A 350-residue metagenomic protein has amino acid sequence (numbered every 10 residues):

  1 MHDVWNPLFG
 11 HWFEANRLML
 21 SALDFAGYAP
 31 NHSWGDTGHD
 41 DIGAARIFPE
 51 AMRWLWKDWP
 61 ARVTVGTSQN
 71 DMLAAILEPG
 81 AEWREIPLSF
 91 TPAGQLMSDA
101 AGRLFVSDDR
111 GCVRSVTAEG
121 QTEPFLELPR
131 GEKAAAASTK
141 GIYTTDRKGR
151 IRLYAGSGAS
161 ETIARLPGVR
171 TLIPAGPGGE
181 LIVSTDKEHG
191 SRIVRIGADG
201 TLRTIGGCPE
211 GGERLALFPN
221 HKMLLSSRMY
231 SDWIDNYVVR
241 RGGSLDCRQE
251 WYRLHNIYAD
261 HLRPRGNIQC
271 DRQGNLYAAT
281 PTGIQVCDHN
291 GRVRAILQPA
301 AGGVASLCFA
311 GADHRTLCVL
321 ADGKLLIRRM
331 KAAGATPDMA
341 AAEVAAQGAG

Functional and structural regions predicted by a protein language model:
M1-V65: Non-catalytic cap/lid and distal C-terminal segments of serine-dependent acyl enzymes
V63-E82, T185, G243-L245, T336-D338 (+1 more regions): Blade/loop signatures of beta-propeller domains
S68-M72, A81-G111: Beta-strand-rich domains and repeat architectures in extracellular enzymes and scaffolds, especially beta-propellers
E82-L88, Q121-E127, A159-A164, T201-G207 (+2 more regions): A short beta-strand motif characteristic of beta-propeller blades
S89-R103, P129-D146, R165-R192, I205-S226 (+3 more regions): Beta-rich, blade/repeat-based domains predominating in secreted/periplasmic proteins but also intracellular
G102-E127: Beta-propeller domains
D108-D109, D146-R147, T185-E188, M229 (+5 more regions): Short loop/turn segments immediately following the C-termini of beta-strands
Y237-S244, R329-P337: Short loop/turn segments immediately following beta-strands, especially the blade-tip and inter-blade linker loops
